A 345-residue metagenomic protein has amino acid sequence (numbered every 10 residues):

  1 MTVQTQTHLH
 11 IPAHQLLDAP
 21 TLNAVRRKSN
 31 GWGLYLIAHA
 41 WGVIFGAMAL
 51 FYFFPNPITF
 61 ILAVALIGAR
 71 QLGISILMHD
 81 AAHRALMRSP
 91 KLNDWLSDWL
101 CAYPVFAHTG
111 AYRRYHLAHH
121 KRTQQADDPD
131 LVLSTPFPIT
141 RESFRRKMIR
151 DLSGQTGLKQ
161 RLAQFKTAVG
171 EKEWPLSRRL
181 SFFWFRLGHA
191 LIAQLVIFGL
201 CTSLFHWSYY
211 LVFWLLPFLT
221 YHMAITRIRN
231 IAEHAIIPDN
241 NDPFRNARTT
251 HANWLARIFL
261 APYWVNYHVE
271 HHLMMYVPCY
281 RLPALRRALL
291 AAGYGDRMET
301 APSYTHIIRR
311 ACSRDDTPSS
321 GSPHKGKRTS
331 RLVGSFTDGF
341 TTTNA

Functional and structural regions predicted by a protein language model:
M1-G68, L77, A102-V212, C279-A345: Non-catalytic, topology-defining segments of multipass membrane proteins
A47, A82, L86-M87, N241 (+1 more regions): Active-site-flanking alpha-helical
I74-H83, Y112-Q124, R229-I236, A261-V277: Histidine-centered catalytic micro-motifs
L77-L96, D127-S134: Aspartate-rich (DDxxD/NDxxD/DxxxD) Mg2+/diphosphate-binding motifs and their adjoining helix-loop segments
E171-E233, I237, D242, H251-Y267: C-terminal membrane-associated helical module and adjoining short loops/tails
